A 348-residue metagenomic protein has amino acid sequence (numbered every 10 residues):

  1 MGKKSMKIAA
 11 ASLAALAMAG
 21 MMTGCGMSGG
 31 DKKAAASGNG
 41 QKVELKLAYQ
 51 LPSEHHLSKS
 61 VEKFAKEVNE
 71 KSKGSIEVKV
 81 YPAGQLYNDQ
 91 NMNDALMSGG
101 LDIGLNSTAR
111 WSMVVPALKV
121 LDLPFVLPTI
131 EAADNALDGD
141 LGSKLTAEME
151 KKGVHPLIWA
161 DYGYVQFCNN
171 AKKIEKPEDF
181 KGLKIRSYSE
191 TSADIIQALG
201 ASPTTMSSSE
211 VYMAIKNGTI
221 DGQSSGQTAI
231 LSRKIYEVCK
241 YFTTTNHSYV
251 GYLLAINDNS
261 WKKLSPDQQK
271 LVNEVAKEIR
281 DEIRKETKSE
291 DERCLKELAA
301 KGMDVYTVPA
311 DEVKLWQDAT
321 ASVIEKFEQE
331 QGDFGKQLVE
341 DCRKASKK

Functional and structural regions predicted by a protein language model:
G2-S12: Bacterial N-terminal signal peptides that target proteins for export
G20-G24: C-terminal motif of bacterial Sec signal peptides marking the signal peptidase cleavage site
G26-A132, L141, M149-K348: N-terminal secretory/targeting leader peptides
